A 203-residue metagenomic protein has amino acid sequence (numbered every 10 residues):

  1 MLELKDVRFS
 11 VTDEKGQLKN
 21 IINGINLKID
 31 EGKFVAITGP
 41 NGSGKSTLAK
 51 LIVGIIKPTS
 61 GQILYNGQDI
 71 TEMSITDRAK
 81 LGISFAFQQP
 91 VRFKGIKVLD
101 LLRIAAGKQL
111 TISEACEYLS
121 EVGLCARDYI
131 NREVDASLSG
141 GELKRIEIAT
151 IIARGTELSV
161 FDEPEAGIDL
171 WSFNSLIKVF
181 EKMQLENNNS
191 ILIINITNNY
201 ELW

Functional and structural regions predicted by a protein language model:
L2, I21-G24: Conserved structural motif at the start of ABC-family nucleotide-binding domains
T38-P40: The feature captures the beta-strand-to-loop junction immediately N-terminal to the Walker
V53: Helix-to-loop junction immediately C-terminal to a conserved catalytic motif
G61-Q68, E114: Conserved ABC transporter NBD signature motif
D69-S84: ABC ATPase NBD coupling module
Q89, G95-E114: Q-loop/switch helix immediately C-terminal to the Walker
E147-I148: Hydrophobic anchor residue at the start of the ABC signature
E163-P164, W171: Walker B catalytic motif
